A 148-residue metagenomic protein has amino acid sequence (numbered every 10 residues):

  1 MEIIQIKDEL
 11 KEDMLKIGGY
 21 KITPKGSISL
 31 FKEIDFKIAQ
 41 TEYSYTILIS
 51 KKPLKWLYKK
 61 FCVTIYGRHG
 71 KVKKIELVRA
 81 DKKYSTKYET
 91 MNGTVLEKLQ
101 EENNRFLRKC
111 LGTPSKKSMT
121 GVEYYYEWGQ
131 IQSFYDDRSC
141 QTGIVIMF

Functional and structural regions predicted by a protein language model:
M1-V122, Y126-Q130, D136-F148: Short helix/turn-capping signatures at newly exposed starts of structured segments
